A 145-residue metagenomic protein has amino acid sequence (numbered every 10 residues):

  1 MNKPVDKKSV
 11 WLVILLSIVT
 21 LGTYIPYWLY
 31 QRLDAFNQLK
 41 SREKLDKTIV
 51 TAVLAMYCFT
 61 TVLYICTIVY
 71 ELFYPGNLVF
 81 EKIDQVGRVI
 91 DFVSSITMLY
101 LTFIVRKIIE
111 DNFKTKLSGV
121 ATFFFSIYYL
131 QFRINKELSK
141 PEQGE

Functional and structural regions predicted by a protein language model:
M1-Y70, S94-E145: Membrane-interface extramembranous regions at the lipid-water interface
Y74-L78: Juxtamembrane/transmembrane-helix boundary motifs at the membrane-water interface
V79-I90: Hydrophobic alpha-helical transmembrane segments
